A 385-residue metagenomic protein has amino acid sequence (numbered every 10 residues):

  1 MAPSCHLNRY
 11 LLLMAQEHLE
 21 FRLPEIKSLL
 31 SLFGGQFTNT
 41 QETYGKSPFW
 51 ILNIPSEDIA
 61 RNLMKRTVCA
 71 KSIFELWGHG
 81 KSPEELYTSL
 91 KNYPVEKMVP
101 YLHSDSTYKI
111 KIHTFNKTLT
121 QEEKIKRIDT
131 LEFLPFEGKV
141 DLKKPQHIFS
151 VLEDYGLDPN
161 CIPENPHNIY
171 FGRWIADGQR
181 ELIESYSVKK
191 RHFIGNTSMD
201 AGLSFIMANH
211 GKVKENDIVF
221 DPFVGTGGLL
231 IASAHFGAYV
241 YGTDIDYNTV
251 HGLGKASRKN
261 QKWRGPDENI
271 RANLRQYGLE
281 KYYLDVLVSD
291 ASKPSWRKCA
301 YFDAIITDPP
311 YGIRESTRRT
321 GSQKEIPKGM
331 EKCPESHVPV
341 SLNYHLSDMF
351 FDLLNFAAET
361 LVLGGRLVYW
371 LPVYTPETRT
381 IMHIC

Functional and structural regions predicted by a protein language model:
M1-R66, S72, F115-N116, K144-Q146 (+2 more regions): Class I S-adenosyl-L-methionine-dependent methyltransferase catalytic core
F21, E96-P159: A short N-terminal interaction module
I26, L30-G34, L90, P94-K97 (+2 more regions): Hydrophobic, Leu/Ile/Phe/Ala-enriched alpha-helical segments that form helix-helix packing faces
K71-E96: A broadly used, surface-exposed interaction patch
L90-L102, P294-A300: Short amphipathic alpha-helix with an adjacent loop that forms part of the alpha/beta core around
